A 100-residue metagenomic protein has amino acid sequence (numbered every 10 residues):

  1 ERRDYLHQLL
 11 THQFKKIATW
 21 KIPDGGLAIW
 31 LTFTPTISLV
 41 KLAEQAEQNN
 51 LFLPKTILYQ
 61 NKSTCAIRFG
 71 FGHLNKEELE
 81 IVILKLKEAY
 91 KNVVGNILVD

Functional and structural regions predicted by a protein language model:
E1-D100: PLP-dependent class I/II
